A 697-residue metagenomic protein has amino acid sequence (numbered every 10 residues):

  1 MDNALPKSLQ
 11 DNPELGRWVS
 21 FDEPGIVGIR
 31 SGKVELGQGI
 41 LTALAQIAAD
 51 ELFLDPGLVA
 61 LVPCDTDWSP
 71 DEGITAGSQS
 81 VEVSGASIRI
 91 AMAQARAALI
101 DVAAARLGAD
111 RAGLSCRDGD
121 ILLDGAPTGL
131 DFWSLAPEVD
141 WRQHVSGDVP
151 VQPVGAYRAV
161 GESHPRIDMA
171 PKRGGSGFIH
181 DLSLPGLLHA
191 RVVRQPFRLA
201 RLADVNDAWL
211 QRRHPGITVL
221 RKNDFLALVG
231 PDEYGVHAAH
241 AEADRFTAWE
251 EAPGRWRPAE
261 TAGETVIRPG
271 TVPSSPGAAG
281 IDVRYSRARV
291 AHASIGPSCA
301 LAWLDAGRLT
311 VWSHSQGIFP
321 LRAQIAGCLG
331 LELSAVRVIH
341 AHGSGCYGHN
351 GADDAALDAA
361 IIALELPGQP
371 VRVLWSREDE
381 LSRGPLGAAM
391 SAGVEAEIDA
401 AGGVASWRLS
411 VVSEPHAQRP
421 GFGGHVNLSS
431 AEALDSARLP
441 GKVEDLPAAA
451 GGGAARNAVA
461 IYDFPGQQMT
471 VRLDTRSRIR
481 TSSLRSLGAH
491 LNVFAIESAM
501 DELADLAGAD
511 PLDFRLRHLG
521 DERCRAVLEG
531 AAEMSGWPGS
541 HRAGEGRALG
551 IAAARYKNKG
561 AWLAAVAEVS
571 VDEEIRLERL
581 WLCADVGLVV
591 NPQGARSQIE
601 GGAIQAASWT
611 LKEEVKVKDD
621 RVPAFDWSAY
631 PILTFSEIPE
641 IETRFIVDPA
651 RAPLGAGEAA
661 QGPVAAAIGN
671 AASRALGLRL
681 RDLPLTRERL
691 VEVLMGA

Functional and structural regions predicted by a protein language model:
M1-A697: Cofactor-binding beta-sheet edge motifs in enzyme active sites
